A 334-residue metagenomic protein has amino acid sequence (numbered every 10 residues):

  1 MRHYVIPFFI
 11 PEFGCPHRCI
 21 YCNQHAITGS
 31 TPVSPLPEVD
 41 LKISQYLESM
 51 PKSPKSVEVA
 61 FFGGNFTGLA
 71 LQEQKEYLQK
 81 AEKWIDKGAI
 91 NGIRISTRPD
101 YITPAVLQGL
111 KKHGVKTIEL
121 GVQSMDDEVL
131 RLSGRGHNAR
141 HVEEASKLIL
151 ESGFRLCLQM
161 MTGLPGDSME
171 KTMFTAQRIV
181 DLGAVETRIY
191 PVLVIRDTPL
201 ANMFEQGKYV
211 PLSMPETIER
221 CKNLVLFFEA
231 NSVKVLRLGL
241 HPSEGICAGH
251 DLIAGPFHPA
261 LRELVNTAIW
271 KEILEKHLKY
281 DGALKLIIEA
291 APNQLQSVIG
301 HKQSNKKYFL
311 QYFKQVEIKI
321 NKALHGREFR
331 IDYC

Functional and structural regions predicted by a protein language model:
M1-T28, D40, L47-T67, S96-R98 (+2 more regions): N-terminal pre-triad scaffold of radical SAM enzymes
R2-Y4, G207-C334: Auxiliary Fe-S-binding modules of radical SAM enzymes
I6, V59, I93, I118 (+3 more regions): Conserved beta-strand core positions
I10-G14, Y190-I195, H241: Short glycine-enriched loops at secondary-structure junctions
H17-C19, I195-N202, I246-A248: Short acidic/His/Gly/Ser-rich catalytic and metal-binding motifs that mark active-site loops of diverse hydrolases
I27-D40, G63-E216: Conserved non-cysteine loop/helix-boundary elements of the Radical SAM core domain that shape
P51-S56, K87-I90, G282: Short helix-terminating capping/connector loops at secondary-structure junctions
V57, N91, K116, V185 (+2 more regions): Short acidic/polar active-site loop segments enriched in Thr and Asp
